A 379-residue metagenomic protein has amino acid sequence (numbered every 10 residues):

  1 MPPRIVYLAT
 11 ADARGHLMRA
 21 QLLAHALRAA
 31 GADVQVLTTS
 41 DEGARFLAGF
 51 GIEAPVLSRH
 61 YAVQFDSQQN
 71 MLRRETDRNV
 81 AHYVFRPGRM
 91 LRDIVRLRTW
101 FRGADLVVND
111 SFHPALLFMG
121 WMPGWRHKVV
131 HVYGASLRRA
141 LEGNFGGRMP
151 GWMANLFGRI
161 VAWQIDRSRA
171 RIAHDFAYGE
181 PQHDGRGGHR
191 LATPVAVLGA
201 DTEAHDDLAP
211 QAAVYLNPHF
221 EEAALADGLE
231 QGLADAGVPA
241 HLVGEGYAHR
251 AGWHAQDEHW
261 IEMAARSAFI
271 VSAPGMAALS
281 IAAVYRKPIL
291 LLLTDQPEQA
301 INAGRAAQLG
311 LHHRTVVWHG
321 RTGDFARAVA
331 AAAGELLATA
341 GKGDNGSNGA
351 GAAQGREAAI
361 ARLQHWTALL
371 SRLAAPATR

Functional and structural regions predicted by a protein language model:
P3, A11, A30, Q35-A81 (+1 more regions): Conserved nucleotide-sugar phosphate-binding/catalytic loop shared by glycosyltransferases and other
L8-A9, V132-A135, P150-A154, H174-Y178 (+2 more regions): Active-site donor-nucleotide binding/catalytic segment of nucleotide-sugar enzymes
A9-Q21, E222-A223: A short, glycine/small-residue-rich beta-strand->loop->alpha-helix junction that serves as a flexible
M71-L116: Conserved nucleotide-sugar donor-binding subdomain of glycosyltransferases
W125-L191: Active-site-proximal region of nucleotide-activated glycan assembly enzymes, centered on histidine/acidic-rich loops
E245-Y285: Donor nucleotide-activated moiety binding/catalytic core segment of transferases that use nucleotide-activated donors
A278-L279, A283-L337: Catalytic binding pocket for nucleotide-activated donors in carbohydrate/polymer assembly enzymes
A326-R379: C-terminal amphipathic helix plus adjacent low-complexity, charged tail appended to glycosyltransferase catalytic
